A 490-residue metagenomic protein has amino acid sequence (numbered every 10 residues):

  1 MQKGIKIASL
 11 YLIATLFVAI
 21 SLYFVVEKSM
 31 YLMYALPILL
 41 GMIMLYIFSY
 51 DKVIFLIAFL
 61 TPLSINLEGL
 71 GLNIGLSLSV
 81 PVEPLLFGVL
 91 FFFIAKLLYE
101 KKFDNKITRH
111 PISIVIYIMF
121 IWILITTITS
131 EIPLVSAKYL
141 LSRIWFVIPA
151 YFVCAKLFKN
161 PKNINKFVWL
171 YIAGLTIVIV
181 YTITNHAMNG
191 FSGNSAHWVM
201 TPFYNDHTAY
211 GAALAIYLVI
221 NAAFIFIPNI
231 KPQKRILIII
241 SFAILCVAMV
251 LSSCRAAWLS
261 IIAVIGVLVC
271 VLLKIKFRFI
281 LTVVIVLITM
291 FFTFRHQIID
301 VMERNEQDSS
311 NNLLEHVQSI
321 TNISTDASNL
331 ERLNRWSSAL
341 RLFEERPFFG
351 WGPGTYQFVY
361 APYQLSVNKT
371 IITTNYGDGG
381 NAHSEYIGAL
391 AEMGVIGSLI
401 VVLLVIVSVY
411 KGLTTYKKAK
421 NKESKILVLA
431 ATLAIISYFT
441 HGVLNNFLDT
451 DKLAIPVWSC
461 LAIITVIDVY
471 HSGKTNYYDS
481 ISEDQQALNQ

Functional and structural regions predicted by a protein language model:
M1-L124, V135, K159-N165, W169 (+5 more regions): Transmembrane signal-anchor hairpin modules in multi-pass inner-membrane enzymes, especially those that act on
Q2-G4, H186-N189, L251, L272-S324 (+3 more regions): A membrane-periplasm/extracellular boundary helix in multi-pass inner-membrane enzymes that assemble envelope glycans
Q2-I20, I38-I43, L90, I116-I128 (+11 more regions): Alpha-helical transmembrane segments of multi-pass inner-membrane proteins
V25-K28, N73, T129-K138, V250-L251 (+1 more regions): Membrane-interface helix caps and helix-loop-helix hairpins in membrane proteins
K28-L32, L76-L85, K138-R143, F203-I216 (+4 more regions): Membrane-interface micro-motifs in multi-pass membrane enzymes
F59-L67, Y386-M393, K425-V466: Membrane helix-loop boundary segments at the extracytoplasmic
S192-A196, T201, N322-S337, E345 (+1 more regions): Long extracytoplasmic/lumenal interhelical loops at the membrane interface of multi-pass membrane proteins
G394-S408: Hydrophobic alpha-helical transmembrane segments
